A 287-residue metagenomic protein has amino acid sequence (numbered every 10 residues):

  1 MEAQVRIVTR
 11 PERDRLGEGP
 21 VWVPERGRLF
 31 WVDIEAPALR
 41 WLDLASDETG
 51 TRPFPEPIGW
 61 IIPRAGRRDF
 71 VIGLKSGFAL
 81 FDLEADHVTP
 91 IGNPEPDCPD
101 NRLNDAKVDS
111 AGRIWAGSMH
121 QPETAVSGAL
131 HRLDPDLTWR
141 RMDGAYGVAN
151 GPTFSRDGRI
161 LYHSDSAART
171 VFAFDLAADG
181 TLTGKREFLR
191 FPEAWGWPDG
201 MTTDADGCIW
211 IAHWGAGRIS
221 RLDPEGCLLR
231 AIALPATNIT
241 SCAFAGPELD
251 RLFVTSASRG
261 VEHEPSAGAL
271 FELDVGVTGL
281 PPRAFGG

Functional and structural regions predicted by a protein language model:
Q4-R10, D47-P53, T89-P96, L137-G144 (+2 more regions): A short beta-strand motif characteristic of beta-propeller blades
P11-R26, P55-G73, D97-R113, D143-I160 (+3 more regions): Beta-rich, blade/repeat-based domains predominating in secreted/periplasmic proteins but also intracellular
V23-P24, L29-E35, V71-S76, I114-T124 (+3 more regions): Conserved beta-strand positions in repeat-built beta-propeller and related beta-rich domains
A38-R40, G77-A79, G128-H131, T170-F172 (+2 more regions): A short loop-to-beta-strand structural motif that recurs across blades of beta-propeller domains
D86-M142: Hydrophobic alpha-helical segments and helix pairs
R169-T170, F174, R190-C227: Loop/turn-rich, solvent-exposed surfaces of beta-rich toroidal or solenoidal domains
F174-T181, D274-L280: Short loop/turn segments immediately following beta-strands, especially the blade-tip and inter-blade linker loops
A243-G287: Blade-level signature of beta-propeller repeat domains, shared across WD40, Kelch, NHL, RCC1 and BNR/Asp-box propellers
